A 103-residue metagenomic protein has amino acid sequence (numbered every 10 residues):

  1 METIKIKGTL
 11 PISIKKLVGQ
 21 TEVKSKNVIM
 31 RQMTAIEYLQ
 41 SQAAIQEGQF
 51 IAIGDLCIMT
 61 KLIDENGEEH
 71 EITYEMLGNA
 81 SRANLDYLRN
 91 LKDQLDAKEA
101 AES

Functional and structural regions predicted by a protein language model:
E2-S103: Short, surface-exposed, charged amphipathic helix/loop patches that serve as local interaction elements
